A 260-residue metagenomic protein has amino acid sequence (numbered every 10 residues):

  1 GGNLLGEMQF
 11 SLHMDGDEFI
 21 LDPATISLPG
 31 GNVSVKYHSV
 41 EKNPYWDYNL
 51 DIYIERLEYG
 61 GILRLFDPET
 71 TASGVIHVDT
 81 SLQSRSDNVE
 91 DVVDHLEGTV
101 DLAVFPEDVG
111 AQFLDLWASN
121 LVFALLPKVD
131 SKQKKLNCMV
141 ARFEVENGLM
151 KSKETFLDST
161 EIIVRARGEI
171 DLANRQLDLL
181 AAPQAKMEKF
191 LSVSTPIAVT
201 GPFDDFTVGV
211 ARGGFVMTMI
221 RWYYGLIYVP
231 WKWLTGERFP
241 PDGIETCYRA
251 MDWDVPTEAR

Functional and structural regions predicted by a protein language model:
G1, T99-E107: Tryptophan-anchored aromatic micro-motifs
G2-S11, D17, I26-K36, E55-D87 (+4 more regions): Amphipathic hydrophobic-ligand
A24, D51-Y53, A103, T155 (+1 more regions): Transmembrane beta-strands of outer-membrane beta-barrel proteins
L28, E41, R56, V104-D108 (+2 more regions): Transmembrane beta-strands of outer-membrane beta-barrel pores
E69, L116-V122: Flexible, surface-exposed loop regions and adjacent strand-edge segments of Gram-negative outer-membrane beta-barrel
D87-L96, L126-R260: Extended terminal
D108-W117: Outer-membrane beta-barrel and related beta-rich outer-membrane complex signature in Gram-negative bacteria
